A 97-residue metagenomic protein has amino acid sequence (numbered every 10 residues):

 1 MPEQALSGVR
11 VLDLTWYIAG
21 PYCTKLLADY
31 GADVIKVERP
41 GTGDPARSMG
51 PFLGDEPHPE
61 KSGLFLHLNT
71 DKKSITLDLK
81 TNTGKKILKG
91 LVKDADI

Functional and structural regions predicted by a protein language model:
M1-I97: N-terminal helix-loop segment corresponding to the beta1-alpha1 unit of nucleotide/adenylate-binding folds
